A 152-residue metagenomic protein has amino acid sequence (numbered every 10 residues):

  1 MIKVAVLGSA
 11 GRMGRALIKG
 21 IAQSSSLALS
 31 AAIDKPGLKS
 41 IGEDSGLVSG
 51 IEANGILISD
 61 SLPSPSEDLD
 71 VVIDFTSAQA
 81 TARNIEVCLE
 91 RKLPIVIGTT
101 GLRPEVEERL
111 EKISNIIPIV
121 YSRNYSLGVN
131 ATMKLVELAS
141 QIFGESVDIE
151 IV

Functional and structural regions predicted by a protein language model:
M1-V4: Extreme N-terminal starter segment of soluble prokaryotic enzymes
G8, L127, A131-V152: Conserved anion/nucleotide-ligand pocket segment
S9, T76: NAD(P)H cofactor-binding loop motif with strongest signal on the N-terminal glycine-rich segment
A10, G14-I18: N-terminal Rossmann NAD(P)H-binding glycine-rich loop of SDR-like oxidoreductase domains
Q23-I51: NAD(P)-binding Rossmann-fold cofactor-contacting core
N54-D68: Short acidic low-complexity segments
V72-I73: N-terminal Rossmann-like NAD(P) cofactor-binding module of classical short-chain dehydrogenase/reductase
Q79, I85-R91, G98-Y121, N130-L138: Rossmann-fold NAD(P)-binding glycine/threonine-rich loop
